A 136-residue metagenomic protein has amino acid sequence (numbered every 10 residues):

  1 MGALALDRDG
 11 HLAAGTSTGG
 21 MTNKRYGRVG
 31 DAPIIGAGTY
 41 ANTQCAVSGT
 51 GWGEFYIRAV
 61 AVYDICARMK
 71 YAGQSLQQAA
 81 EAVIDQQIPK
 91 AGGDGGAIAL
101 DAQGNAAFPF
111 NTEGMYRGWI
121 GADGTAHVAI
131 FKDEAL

Functional and structural regions predicted by a protein language model:
M1-L136: N-terminal nucleophile
